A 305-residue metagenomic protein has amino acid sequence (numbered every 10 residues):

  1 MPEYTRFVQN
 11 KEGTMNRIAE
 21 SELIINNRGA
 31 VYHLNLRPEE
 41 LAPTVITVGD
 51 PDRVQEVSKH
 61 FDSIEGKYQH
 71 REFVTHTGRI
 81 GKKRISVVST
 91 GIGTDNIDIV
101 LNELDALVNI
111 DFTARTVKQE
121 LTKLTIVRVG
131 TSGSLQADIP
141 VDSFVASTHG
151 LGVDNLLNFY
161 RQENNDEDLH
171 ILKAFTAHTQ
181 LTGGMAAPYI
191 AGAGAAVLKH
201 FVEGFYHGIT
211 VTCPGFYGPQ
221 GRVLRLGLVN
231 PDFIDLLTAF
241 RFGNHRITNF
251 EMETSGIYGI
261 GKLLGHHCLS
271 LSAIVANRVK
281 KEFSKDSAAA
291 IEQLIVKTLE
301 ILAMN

Functional and structural regions predicted by a protein language model:
M1-T14: N-terminal amphipathic/basic-hydrophobic helices that include classical n-h-c signal peptides and signal-anchor
G13-Y189: Metabolite-binding pocket within alpha/beta catalytic cores that recognizes anionic/polar moieties
V48-D52, I92-N102, G192-A196, M252-G256 (+2 more regions): Conserved active-site and cofactor/substrate-binding residues in soluble primary-metabolism enzymes
G133, G150, V211-G218, G256 (+1 more regions): Glycine-rich beta-alpha junction loops
H170-F242: Active-site rim beta-loop-alpha module in soluble metabolic enzymes
I234-N244, F250, T254-I260: A short, acidic, amphipathic alpha-helical segment used as a generic capping/interface helix at domain edges
S255-S287: Zn-dependent metallopeptidase/amidohydrolase metal-coordination segment
N277-N305: His/Asp/Glu-rich mid-to-C-terminal helical/loop segments that flank catalytic regions of hydrolases
